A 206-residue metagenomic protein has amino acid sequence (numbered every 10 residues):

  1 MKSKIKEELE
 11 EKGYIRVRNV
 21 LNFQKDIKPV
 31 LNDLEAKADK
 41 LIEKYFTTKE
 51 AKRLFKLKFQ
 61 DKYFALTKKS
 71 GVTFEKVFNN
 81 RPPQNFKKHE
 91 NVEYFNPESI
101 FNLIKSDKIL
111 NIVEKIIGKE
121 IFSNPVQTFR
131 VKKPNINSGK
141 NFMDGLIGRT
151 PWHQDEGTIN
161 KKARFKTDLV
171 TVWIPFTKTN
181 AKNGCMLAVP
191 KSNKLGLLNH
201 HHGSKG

Functional and structural regions predicted by a protein language model:
K2-E11, R18-W152: Non-heme Fe(II)-dependent double-stranded beta-helix
T128-I136, E156-G157, F176-A181, S192-L195: Short acidic/polar capping segments at secondary-structure boundaries
H153, G157-A181: Short, conserved beta-strand element in jelly-roll/cupin
L169, T179-G206: Double-stranded beta-helix
